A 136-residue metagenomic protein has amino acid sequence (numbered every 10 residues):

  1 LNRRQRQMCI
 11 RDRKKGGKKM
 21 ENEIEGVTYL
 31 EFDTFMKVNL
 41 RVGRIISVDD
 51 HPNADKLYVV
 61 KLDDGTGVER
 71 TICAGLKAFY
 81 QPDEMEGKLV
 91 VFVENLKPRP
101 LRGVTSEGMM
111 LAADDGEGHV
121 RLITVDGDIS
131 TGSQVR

Functional and structural regions predicted by a protein language model:
L1-D12: Single conserved hydrophobic/aromatic residue that forms the stacking wall/gate of nucleotide- or nucleobase-binding
G16-R136: Phosphate-backbone binding interfaces of nucleic-acid-interacting proteins
